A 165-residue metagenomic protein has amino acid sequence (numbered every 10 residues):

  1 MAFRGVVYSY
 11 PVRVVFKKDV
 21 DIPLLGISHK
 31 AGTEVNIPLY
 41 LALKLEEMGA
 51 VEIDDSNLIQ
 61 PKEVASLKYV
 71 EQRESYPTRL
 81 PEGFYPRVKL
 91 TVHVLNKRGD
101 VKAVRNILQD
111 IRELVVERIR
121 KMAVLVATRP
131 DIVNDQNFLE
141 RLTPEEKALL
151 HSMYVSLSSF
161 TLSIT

Functional and structural regions predicted by a protein language model:
M1-I22: N-terminal, Lys/Arg-enriched amphipathic/low-complexity engagement segments that precede the first folded domain
F3, L58-T165: Charge/polar-rich, low-complexity and marginally structured segments
Y8-Y10, A31, Y76: Short N-terminal secondary-structure initiator segments
D19-I59: Compact, well-ordered interaction domains used in eukaryotic information-processing assemblies
